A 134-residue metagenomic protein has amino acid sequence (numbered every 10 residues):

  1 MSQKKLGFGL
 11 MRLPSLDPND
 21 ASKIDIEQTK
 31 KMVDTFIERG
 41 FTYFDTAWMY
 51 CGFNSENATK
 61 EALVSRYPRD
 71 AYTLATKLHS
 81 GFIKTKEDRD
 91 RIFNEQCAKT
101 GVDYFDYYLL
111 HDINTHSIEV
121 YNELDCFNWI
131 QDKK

Functional and structural regions predicted by a protein language model:
M1-Y72: N-terminal binding-site loop/beta-alpha segment at the start of enzyme catalytic domains that lines or forms
M11-L13, A47-M49, K77-G81, L110-I113: Active-site beta-loop-alpha junctions enriched in small/polar residues
N19, H79, E95: Short, flexible active-site loop motifs that bind/organize anionic cofactors or intermediates
I24, K84-K134: Glycine/proline-rich, positively charged, aromatic-decorated active-site loop/lid region on the catalytic face
Y50, S55-N57, H79, T100 (+2 more regions): Residue-level detector of solvent-exposed, low-hydrophobicity positions
R66-K86, H111-D112: Structural motif corresponding to the early beta-alpha repeats
